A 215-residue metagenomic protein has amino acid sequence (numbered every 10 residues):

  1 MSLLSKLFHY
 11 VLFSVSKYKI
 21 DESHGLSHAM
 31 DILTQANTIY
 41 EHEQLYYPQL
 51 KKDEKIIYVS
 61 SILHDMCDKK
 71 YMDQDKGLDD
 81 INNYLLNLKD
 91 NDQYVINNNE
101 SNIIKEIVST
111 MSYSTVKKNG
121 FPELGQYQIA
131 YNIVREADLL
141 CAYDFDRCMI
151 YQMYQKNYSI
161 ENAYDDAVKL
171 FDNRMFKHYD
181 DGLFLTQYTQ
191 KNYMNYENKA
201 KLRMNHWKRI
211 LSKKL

Functional and structural regions predicted by a protein language model:
M1-V15, N37: Short alpha-helical hairpin
S5-H9, L26-T34, K55, S60: Short amphipathic alpha-helical segments
K19-L50, L63, V116-L215: Divalent metal-dependent phosphate-bond-processing catalytic cores, especially two-metal-ion Mg2+/Mn2+ enzymes that act
D31-N37, Q74-N91: An active-site-proximal "capping" alpha-helix that borders the catalytic cofactor pocket
Y47-E54, V95-S101: Short helix-terminating capping/connector loops at secondary-structure junctions
K52-D73, G77-I81, I104-S114, D138: His-Asp-centered metal-binding catalytic motifs of divalent-metal-dependent phosphohydrolases/nucleases
I81-L124: Hydrophobic, well-structured mid-protein blocks that either form specific transmembrane helices
